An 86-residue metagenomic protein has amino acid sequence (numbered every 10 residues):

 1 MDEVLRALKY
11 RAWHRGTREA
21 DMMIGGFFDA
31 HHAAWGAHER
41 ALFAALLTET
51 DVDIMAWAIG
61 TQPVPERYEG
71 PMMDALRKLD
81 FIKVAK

Functional and structural regions predicted by a protein language model:
D2-K86: Positively charged, polar, low-complexity stretches
